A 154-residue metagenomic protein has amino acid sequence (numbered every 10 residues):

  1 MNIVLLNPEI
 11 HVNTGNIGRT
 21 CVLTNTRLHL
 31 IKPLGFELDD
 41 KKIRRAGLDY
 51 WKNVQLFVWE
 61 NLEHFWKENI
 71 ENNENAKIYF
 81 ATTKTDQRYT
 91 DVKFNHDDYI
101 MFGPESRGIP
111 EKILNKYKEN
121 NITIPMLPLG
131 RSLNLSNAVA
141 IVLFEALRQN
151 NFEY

Functional and structural regions predicted by a protein language model:
M1-Y154: Post-transcriptional modification and biogenesis factors for structured RNAs of the translation apparatus
